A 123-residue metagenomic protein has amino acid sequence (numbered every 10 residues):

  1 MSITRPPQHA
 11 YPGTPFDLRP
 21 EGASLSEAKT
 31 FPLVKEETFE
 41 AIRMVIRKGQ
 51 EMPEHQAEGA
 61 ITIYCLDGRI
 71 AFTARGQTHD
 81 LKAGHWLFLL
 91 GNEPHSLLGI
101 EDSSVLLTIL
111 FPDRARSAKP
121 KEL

Functional and structural regions predicted by a protein language model:
M1-T38, T73, K121-L123: A short, N-terminal "cap"/entry segment at the start of jelly-roll beta-barrel domains of the cupin/DSBH fold
E27, E40-A57: Conserved short histidine dyad/triad with adjacent acidic residue
V45-R47, A57-A71: Short, conserved beta-strand element in jelly-roll/cupin
M52-E54, F72-T73, L89, P94-I100: Short beta-strand His + acidic residue motifs that chelate non-heme Fe in jelly-roll/DSBH and cupin folds
L66-D67, K82-A83, E101: A cytosolic small-molecule/anion-sensing beta-strand core signal
R69-A71, T78, P94, S104: Structural motif
G76-G91: Short acidic-glycine-tyrosine-enriched beta hairpin
G91-A115: Ligand-binding loop in jelly-roll beta-barrel domains
